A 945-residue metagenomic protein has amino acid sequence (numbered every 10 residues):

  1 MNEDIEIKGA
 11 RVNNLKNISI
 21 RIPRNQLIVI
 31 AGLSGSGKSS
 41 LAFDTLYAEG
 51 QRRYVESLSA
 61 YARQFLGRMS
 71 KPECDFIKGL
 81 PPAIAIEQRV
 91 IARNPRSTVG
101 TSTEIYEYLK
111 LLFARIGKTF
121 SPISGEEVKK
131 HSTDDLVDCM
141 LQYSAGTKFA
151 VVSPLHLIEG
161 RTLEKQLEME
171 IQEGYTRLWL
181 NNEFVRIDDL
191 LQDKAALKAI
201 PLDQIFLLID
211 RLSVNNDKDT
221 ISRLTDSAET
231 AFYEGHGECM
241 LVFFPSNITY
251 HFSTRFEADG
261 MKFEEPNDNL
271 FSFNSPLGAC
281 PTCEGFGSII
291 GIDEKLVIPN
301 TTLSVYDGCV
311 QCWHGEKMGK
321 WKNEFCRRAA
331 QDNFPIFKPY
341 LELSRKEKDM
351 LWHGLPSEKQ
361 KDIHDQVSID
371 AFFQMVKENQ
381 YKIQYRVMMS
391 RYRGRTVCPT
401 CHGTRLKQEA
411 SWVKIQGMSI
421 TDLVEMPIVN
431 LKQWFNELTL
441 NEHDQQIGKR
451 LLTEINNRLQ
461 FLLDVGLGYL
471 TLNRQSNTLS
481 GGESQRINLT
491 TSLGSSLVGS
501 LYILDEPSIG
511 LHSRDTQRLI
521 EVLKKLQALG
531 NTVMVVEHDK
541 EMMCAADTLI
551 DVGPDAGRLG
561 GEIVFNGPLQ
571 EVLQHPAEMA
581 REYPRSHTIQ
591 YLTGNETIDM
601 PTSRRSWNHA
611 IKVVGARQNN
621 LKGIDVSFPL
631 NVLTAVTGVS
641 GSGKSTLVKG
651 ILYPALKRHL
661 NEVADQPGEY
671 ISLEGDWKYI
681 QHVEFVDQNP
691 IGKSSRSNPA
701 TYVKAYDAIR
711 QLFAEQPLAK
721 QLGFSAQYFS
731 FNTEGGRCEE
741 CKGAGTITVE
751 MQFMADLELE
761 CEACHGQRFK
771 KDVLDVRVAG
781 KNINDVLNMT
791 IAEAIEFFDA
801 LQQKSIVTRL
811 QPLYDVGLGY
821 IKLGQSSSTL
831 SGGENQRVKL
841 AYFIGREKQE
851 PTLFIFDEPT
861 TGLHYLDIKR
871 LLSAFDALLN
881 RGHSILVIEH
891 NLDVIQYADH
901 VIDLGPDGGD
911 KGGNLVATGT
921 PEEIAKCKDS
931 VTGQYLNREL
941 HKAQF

Functional and structural regions predicted by a protein language model:
M1-F945: Conserved phosphate-binding elements of NTP-dependent enzyme cores
